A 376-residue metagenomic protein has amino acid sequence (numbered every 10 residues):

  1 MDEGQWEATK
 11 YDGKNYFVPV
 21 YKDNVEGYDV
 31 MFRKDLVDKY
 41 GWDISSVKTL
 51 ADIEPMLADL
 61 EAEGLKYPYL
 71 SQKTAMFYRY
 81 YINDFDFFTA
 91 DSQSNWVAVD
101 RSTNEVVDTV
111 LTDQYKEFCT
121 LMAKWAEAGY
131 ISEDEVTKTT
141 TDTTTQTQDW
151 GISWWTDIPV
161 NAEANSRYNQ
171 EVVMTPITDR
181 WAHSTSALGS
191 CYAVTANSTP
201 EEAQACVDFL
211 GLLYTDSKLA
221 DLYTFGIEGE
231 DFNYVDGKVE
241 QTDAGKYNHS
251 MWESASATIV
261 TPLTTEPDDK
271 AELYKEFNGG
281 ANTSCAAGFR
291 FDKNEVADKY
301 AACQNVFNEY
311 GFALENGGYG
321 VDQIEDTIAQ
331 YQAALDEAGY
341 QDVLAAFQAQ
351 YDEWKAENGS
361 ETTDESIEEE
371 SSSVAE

Functional and structural regions predicted by a protein language model:
M1, D43, T89-Q114, S166 (+4 more regions): Short, solvent-exposed loop/beta-turn-alpha elements that line the ligand-binding surface or hinge of extracytoplasmic
K10-Y80, W96-D142, T195-Q204, L212 (+2 more regions): Helix-loop-helix "hinge/cap" segment bordering the ligand-binding cleft or interdomain interface
D38-K39, P55, Q72-T74, T362-E376: Extracellular, surface-exposed passenger/stalk and repeat segments of large secreted bacterial proteins
Y40-S46, E105-T109, F291-V296, A313-G320: Second-shell loop/turn segments in exported
K48-P55, D113-T120, T145-Q148, W154 (+7 more regions): Generic recognition of stable, solvent-exposed alpha-helical segments in well-folded globular domains
M76-W96, A126-N248: Extracytoplasmic/periplasmic substrate-binding proteins
Q204-G318: Conserved small-residue motifs centered on glycine
G311-E370: Histidine-centered catalytic/metal-binding microenvironments
